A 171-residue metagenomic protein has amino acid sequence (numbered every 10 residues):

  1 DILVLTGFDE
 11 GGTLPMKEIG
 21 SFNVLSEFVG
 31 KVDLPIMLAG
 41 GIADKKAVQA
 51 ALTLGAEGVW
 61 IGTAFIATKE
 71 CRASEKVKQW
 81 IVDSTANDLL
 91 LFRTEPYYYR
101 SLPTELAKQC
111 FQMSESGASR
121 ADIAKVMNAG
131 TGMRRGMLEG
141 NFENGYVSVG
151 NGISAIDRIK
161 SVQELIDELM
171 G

Functional and structural regions predicted by a protein language model:
I2-L14, T63: Conserved anion-binding
L14-M37, A43-G171: Conserved active-site-proximal phosphate/metal-binding subdomains
